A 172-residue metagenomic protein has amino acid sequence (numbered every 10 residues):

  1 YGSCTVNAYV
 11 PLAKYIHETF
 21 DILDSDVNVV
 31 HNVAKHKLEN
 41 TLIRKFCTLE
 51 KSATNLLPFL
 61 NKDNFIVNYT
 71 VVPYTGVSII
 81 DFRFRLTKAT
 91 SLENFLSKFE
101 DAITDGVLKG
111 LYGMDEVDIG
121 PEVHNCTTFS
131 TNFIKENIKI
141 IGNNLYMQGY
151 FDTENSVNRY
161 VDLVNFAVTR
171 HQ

Functional and structural regions predicted by a protein language model:
Y1-H36, F151-T153, L163-H171: N-terminal Rossmann-like NAD(P) cofactor-binding subdomain of oxidoreductases, focused on the glycine-rich
L23-D24, N28-F151: C-terminal substrate-binding/catalytic lobe of Rossmann-fold NAD(P)-dependent oxidoreductases
